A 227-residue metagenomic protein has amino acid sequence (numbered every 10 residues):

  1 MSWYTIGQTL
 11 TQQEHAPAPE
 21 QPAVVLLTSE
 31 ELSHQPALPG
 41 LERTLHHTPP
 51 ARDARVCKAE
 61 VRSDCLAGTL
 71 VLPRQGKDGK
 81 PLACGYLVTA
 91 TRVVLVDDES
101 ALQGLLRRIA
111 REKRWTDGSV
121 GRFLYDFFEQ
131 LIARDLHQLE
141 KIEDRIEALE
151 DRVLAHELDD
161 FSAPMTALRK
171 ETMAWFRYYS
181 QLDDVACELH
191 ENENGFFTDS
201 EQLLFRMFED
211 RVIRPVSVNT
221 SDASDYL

Functional and structural regions predicted by a protein language model:
M1-R114, Q181-S200: Helix-boundary and N-terminal cytosolic regulatory elements
L27-S29, E129, R169: Conserved residues at beta->alpha junctions
E30-Q35, G121-F127, F161, S200-F205: Short alpha-helical interface patches
C65-L70, R74, Q138-L139, F161 (+1 more regions): Short, charged low-complexity intrinsically disordered segments located at boundaries of structured domains
G79-D160: Switch/coupling subdomain of P-loop NTPase systems
E157-L227: Membrane-associated alpha-helical segments
